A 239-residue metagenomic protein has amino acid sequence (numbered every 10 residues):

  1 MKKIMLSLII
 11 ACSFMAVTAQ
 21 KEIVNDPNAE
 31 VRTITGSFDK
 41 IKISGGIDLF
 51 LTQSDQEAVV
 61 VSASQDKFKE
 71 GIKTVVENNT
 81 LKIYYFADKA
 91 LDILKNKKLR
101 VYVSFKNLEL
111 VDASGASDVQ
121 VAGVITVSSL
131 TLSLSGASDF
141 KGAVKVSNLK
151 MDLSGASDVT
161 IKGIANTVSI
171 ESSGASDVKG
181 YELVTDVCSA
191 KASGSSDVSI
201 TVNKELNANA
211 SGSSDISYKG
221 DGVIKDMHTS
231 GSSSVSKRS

Functional and structural regions predicted by a protein language model:
M1-S239: Intrinsically disordered, low-complexity terminal regions
